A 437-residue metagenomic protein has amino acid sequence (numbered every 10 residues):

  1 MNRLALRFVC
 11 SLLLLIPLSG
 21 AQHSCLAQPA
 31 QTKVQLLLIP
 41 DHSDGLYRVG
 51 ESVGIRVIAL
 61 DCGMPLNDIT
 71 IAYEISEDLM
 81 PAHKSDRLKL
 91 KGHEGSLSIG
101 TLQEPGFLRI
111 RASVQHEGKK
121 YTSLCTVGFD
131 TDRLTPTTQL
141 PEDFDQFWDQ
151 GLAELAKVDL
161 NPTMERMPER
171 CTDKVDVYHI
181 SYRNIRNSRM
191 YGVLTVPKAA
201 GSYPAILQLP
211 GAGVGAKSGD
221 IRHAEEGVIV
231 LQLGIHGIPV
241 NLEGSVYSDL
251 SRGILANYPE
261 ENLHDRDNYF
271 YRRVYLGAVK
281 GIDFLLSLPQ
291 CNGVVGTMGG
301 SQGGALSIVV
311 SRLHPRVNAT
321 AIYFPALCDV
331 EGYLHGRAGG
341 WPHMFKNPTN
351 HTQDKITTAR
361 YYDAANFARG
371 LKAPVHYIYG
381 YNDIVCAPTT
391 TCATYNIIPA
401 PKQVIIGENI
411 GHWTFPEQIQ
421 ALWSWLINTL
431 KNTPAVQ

Functional and structural regions predicted by a protein language model:
D41-G45, A156-A200: N-terminal cap/lid segment of alpha/beta-hydrolase-fold proteins
P105-E117: Short, aromatic- and glycine-rich surface loops/edge beta-strands on solvent-exposed regions
G192-L194, S202-A212: Short beta-strand element of the alpha/beta-hydrolase
G215-L276, G332-G340: Cap/lid segment of the alpha/beta-hydrolase catalytic domain
N257-S301: Gly/Ser-rich "nucleophile elbow"/oxyanion-hole loop immediately N-terminal to the catalytic nucleophile in hydrolases
G304-T352, I406, T414-E417: Hydrolase active-site cap/lid region
L371, Y377-Y379: Short beta-strand/loop motif that positions the catalytic acidic residue of the alpha/beta-hydrolase fold
V385, C392-Q437: C-terminal catalytic histidine-bearing segment of alpha/beta-hydrolase fold enzymes
